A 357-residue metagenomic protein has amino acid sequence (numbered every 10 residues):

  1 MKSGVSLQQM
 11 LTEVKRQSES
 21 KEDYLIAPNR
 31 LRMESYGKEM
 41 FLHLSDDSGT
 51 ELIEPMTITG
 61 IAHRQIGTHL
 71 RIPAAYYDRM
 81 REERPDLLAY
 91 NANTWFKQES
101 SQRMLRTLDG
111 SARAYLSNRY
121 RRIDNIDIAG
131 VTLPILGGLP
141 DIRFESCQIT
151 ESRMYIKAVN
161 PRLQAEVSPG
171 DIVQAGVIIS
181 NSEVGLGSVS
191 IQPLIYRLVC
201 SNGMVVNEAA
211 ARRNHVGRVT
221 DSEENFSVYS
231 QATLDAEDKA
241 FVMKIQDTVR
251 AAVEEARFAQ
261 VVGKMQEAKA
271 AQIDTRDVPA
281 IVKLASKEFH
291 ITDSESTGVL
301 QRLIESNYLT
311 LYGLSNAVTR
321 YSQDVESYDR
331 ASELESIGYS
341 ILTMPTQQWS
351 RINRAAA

Functional and structural regions predicted by a protein language model:
M1-G130, I135, P140: Feature for intrinsically disordered/low-complexity regulatory segments and propeptides
R122-I126, G130, G137-A357: Intrinsic disorder/low-complexity polar-acidic segments
